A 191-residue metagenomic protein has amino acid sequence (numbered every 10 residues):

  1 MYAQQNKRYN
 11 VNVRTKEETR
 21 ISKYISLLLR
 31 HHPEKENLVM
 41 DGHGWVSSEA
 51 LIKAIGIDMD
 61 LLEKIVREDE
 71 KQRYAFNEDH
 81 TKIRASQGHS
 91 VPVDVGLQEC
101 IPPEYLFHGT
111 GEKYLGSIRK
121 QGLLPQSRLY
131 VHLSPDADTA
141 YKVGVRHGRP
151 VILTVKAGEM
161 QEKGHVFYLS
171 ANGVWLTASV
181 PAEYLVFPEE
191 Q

Functional and structural regions predicted by a protein language model:
V11-T15: Hydrophobic alpha-helical scaffolding
K16-S48, A54-I55: Positively charged, polyanion-binding regions of nucleic-acid-associated proteins
E17, H31-E34, G42, I57-H80 (+3 more regions): ADP-ribosyltransferase catalytic core
E189-Q191: Active-site-proximal loop/hinge segments that shape catalytic or ion-binding/gating pockets
